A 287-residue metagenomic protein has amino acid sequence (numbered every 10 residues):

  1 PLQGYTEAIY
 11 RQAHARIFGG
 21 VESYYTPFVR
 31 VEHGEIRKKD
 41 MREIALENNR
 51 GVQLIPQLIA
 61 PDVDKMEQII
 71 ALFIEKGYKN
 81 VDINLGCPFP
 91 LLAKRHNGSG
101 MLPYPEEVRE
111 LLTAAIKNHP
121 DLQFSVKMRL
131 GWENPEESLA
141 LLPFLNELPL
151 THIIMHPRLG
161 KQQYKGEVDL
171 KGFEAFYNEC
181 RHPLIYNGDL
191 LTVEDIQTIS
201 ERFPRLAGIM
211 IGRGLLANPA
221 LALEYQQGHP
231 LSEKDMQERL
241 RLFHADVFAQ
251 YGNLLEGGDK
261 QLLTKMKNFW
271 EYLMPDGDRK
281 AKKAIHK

Functional and structural regions predicted by a protein language model:
P1, Y24-T26, L54-L58, V81-I83 (+4 more regions): Hydrophobic faces of well-ordered beta-strands that scaffold small-molecule active sites in alpha/beta enzyme cores
L2-G4, V29-V31, I59-P61, G86-P88 (+4 more regions): Active-site beta-loop-alpha junctions enriched in small/polar residues
L2-L72: Glycine-rich, positively charged N-terminal anion/phosphate-binding segment
Q3, I9, E110, Q123 (+5 more regions): Alpha/beta catalytic cores of nucleotide-metabolism and tRNA/nucleoside-modifying enzymes
Q12-G19, E67-V81, L85-R95, E106-H182: Alpha/beta enzyme core
R37-M41, Y104, N218, D259: Short, solvent-exposed helix-helix connector turns and helix-capping sites enriched in acidic/polar residues
K39, E47, P90-M101: An active-site metal/cofactor-coordinating segment within enzyme catalytic domains
